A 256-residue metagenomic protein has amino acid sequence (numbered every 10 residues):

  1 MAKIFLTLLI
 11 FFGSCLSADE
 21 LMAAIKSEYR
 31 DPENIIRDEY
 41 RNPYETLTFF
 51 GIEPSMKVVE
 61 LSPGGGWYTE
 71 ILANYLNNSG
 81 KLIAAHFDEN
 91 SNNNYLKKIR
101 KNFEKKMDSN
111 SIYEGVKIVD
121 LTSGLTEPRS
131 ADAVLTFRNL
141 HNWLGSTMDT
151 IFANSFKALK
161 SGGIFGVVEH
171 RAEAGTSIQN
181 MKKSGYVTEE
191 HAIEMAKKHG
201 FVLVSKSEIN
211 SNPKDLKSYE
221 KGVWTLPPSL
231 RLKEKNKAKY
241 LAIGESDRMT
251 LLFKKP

Functional and structural regions predicted by a protein language model:
E20-P54: Class I SAM-dependent methyltransferase Rossmann-like catalytic core, especially the SAM/SAH-binding loop
E53, L76-N77, W143-G145, L159-S161: Helix-to-beta-strand junctions that scaffold the AdoMet/dcAdoMet cofactor pocket in Class I SAM-dependent enzymes
P54-G64: Conserved class I S-adenosyl-L-methionine
A73-N74, D149-G162: A short glycine-rich, Lys/Arg-flanked "PGG" loop and its adjoining helix->strand segment in the class I
I83, G162-R171: Conserved beta-strand signature within the Rossmann-like core of class I S-adenosyl-L-methionine
L121, N142-S155: A short, conserved alpha-helix within the catalytic core of class I
G124-V134: A short acidic, Gly/Pro-enriched loop at the edge of an enzyme's catalytic core that lines a small-molecule cofactor
Y240-P256: C-terminal lobe and adjacent flexible extensions of AdoMet/dcAdoMet transferase-like proteins
